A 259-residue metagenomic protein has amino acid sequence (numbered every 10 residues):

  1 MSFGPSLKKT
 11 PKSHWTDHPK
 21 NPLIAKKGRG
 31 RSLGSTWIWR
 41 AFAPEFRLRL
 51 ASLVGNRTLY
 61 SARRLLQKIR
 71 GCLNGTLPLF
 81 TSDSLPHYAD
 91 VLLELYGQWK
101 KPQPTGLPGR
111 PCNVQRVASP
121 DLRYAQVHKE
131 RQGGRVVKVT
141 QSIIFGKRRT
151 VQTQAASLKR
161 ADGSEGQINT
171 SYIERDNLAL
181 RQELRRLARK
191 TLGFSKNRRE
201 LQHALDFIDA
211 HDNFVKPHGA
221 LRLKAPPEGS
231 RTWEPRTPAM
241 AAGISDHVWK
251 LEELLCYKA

Functional and structural regions predicted by a protein language model:
M1-A259: Residue-level recognition of single "structural anchor" positions that define or cap local secondary structure
